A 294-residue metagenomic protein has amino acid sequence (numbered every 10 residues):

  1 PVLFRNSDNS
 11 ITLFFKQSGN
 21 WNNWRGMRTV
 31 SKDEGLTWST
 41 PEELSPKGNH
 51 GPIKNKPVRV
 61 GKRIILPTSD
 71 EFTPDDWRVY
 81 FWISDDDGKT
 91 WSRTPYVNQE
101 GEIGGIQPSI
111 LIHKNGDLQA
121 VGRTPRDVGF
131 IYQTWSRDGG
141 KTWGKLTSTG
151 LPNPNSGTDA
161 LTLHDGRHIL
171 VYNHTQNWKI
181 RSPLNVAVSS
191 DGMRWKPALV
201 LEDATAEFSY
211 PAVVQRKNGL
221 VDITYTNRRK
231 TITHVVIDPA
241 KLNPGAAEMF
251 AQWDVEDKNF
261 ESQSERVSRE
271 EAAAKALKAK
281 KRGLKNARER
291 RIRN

Functional and structural regions predicted by a protein language model:
P1-N294: Asp-box/BNR beta-propeller blade signature and adjacent active/binding-site loops in extracellular glycan-interacting
